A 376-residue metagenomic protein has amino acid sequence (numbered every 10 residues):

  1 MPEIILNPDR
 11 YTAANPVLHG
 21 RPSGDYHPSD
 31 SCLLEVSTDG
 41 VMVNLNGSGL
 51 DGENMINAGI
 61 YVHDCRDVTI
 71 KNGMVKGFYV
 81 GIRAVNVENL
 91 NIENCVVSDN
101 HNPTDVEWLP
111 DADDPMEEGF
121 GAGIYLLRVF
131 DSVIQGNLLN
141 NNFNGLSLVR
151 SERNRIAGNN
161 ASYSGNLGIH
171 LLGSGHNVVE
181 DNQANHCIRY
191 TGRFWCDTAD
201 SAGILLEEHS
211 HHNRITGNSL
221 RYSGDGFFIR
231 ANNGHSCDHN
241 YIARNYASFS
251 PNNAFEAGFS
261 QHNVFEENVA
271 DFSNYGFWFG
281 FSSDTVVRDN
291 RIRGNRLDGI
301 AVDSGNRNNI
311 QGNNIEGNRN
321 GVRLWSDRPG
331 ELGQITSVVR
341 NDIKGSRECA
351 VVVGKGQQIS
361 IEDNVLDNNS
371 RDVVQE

Functional and structural regions predicted by a protein language model:
E3-N7: Boundary/junction segments of secreted and surface-exposed precursor proteins
R10-A13, V17, G24-V43, G52-T69 (+3 more regions): Extracellular beta-strand-rich solenoid/capping regions of secreted or surface-exposed proteins that bind or remodel
Y26-T38, N72-V96, G158-Q183, D200-S223 (+2 more regions): Generic detector of contiguous secondary-structure segments
H27-D30, N54, K76, E118-F120 (+8 more regions): Residues that act as N-cap/strand-start positions at coil-to-secondary-structure junctions
C32, T38-V41, S48, C65-R66 (+11 more regions): Small-residue (G/S/T/A) turn/hinge positions that recur once per unit in extracellular repeat modules
D51-V62, G81, E93-L127, V133 (+12 more regions): Acidic/polar low-complexity surface segments
N141-N154, S162-G168, F272: Internal alpha-helical scaffold/solenoid segments in large eukaryotic proteins
